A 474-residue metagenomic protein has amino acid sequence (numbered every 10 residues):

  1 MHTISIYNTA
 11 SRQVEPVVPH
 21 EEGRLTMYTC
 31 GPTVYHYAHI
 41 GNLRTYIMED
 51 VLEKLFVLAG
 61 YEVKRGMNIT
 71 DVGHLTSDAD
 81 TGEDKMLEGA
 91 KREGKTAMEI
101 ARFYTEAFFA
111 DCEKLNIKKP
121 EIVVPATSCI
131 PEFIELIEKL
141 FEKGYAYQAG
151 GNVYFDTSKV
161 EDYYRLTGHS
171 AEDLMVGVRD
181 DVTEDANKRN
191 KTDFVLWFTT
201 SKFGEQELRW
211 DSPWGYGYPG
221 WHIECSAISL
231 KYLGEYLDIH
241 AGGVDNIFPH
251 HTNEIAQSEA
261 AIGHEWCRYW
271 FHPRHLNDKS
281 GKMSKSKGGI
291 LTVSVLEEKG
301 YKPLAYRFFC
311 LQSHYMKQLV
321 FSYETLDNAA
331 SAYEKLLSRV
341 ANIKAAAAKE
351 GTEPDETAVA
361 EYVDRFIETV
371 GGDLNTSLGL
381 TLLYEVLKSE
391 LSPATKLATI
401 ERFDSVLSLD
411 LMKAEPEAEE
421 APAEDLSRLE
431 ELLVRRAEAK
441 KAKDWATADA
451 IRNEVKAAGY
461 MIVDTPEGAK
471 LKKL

Functional and structural regions predicted by a protein language model:
M1-Y35, D50, F109-A110, I130-K344: Alpha-helical recognition segments enriched in aromatics with Gly/Pro capping that present substrate-recognition
S11, H20-N116, D464-L471: N-terminal, positively charged nucleic-acid-binding surface of large information/translation enzymes
E62-K64, G144-G150, E390, M461-V463: Short, well-structured beta-strand/strand-turn elements
G66-G73, A101-F108, K118-F133, G151-V160: Short, glycine/charge-rich beta-strand/loop segments that flank catalytic centers and engage negatively charged groups
E88-T96, E121-T127, G215: The substrate-binding groove and active-site-proximal loops of carbohydrate-active enzymes, especially glycoside
K282-S284, G289-L474: Structural preference for alpha-helix termini/caps and helix-kink/transition segments
